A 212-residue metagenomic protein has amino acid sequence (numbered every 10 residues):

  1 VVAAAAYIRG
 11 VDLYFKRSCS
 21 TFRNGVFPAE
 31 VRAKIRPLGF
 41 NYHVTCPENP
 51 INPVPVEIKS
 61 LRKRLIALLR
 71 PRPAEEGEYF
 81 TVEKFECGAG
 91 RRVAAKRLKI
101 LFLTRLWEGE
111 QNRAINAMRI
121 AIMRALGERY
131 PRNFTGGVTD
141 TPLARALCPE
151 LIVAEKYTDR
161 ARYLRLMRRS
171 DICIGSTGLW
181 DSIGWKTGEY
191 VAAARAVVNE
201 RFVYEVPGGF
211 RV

Functional and structural regions predicted by a protein language model:
V1-T187, A192, A196-R211: Nucleotide-sugar donor-binding catalytic core of glycosyltransferases
